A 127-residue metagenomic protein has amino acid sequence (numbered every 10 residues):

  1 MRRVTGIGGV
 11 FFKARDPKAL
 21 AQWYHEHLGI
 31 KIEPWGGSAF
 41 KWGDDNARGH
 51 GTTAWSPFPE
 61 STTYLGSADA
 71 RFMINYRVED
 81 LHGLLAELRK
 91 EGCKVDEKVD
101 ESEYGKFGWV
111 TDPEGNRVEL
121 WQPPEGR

Functional and structural regions predicted by a protein language model:
M1-G6, W35, L85-R127: Vicinal oxygen chelate
M1-T5, F11-A54, K90: Core segments of cupin and vicinal oxygen chelate
I7-R15, E60-R89, K106-T111, N116: Vicinal oxygen chelate
L28-K31, Y76-R77, E97-V99: Short linear motifs in intrinsically disordered
K41, S56-F58, N75, W121: Residues in well-ordered beta-strands of folded domains
D44-R48, T63-G66, V99: Short secondary-structure boundary/capping segments
W55-E60, C93: Short amphipathic beta-strand starts and helix->beta connectors
